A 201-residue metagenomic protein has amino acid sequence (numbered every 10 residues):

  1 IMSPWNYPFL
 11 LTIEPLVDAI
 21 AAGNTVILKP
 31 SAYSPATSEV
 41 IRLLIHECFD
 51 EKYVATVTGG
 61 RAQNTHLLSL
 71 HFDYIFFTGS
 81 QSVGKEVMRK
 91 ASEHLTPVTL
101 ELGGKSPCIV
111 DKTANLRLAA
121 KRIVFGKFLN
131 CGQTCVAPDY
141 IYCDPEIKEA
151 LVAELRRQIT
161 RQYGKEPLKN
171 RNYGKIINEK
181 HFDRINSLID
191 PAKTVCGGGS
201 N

Functional and structural regions predicted by a protein language model:
I1-L118: Rossmann-like NAD(P) dinucleotide-binding subdomain of oxidoreductase/dehydrogenase enzymes
F49, S82-N201: ALDH superfamily catalytic-core signature
